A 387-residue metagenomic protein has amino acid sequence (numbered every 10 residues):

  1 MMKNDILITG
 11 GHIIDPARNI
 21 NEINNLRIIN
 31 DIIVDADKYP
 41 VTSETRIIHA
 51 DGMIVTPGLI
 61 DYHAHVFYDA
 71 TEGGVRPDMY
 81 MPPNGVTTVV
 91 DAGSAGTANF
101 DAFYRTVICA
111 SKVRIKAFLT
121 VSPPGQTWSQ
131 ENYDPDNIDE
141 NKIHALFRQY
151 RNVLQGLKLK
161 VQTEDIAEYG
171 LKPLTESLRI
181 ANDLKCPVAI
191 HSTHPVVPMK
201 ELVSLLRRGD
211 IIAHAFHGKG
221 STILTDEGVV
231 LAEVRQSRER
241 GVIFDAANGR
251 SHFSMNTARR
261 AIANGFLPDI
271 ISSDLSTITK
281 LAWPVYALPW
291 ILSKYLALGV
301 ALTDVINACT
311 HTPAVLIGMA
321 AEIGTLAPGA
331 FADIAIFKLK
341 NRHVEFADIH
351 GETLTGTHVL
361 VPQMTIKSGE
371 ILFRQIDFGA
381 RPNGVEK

Functional and structural regions predicted by a protein language model:
M1-T56: Histidine-rich, glycine-flanked metal-binding segment
G11, F331-N383: C-terminal cap of metal-dependent C-N hydrolases
G11, L26, D31, G52 (+11 more regions): Divalent metal-coordination and catalytic microenvironments
H49-A110: Metal-associated gating/positioning segment near the N- to mid-region
G58-A64, V89-D91, I115-L119, Q155-L159 (+4 more regions): Hydrophobic faces of well-ordered beta-strands that scaffold small-molecule active sites in alpha/beta enzyme cores
N84-V90, S94-A95, A110-P135, K158-Q162: Metal-cofactor-binding active-site regions of metalloenzymes
V161-A282: Active-site core of metal-dependent hydrolases
T257-N341: His/Asp/Glu-enriched, well-ordered alpha-helical/loop segment that forms or immediately abuts the divalent-metal
